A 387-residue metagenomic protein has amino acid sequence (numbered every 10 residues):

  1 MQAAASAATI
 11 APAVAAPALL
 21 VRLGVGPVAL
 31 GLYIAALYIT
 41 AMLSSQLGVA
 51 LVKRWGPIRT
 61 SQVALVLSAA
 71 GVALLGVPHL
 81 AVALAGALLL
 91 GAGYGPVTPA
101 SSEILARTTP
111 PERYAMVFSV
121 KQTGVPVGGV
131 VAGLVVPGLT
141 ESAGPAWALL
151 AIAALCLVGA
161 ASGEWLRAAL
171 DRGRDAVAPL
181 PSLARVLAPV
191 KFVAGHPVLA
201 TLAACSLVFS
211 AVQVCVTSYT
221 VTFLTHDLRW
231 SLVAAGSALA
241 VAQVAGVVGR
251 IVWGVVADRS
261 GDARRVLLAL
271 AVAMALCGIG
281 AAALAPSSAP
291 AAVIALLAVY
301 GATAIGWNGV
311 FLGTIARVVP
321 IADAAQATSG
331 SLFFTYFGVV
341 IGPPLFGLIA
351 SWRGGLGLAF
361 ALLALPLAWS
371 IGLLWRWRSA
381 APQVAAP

Functional and structural regions predicted by a protein language model:
P12-A13, V198-Q243, V247: Extracytoplasmic gate region of multi-pass secondary transporters
L43-L80: Conserved MFS/SLC helix-loop-helix module at the cytosolic interface between two early adjacent transmembrane helices
S44-G56, G249-D262: Helix-to-loop junctions at the C-terminal end of transmembrane segments in multipass secondary transporters
K53-L65, R259-V272: Cytoplasmic membrane-interface "Motif A"-like loop-to-helix N-cap segments of 12-TM Major Facilitator Superfamily
G86-V125: Cytoplasmic helix-loop-helix junction between adjacent transmembrane helices in 12-TM secondary transporters
L170-L202: Juxtamembrane intracellular "pre-TM" segments in multi-pass secondary transporters
A263-F311: C-terminal transmembrane helical hairpin of 12-TM major facilitator-type secondary transporters
V318-R353: A late C-terminal transmembrane helix in Major Facilitator Superfamily
